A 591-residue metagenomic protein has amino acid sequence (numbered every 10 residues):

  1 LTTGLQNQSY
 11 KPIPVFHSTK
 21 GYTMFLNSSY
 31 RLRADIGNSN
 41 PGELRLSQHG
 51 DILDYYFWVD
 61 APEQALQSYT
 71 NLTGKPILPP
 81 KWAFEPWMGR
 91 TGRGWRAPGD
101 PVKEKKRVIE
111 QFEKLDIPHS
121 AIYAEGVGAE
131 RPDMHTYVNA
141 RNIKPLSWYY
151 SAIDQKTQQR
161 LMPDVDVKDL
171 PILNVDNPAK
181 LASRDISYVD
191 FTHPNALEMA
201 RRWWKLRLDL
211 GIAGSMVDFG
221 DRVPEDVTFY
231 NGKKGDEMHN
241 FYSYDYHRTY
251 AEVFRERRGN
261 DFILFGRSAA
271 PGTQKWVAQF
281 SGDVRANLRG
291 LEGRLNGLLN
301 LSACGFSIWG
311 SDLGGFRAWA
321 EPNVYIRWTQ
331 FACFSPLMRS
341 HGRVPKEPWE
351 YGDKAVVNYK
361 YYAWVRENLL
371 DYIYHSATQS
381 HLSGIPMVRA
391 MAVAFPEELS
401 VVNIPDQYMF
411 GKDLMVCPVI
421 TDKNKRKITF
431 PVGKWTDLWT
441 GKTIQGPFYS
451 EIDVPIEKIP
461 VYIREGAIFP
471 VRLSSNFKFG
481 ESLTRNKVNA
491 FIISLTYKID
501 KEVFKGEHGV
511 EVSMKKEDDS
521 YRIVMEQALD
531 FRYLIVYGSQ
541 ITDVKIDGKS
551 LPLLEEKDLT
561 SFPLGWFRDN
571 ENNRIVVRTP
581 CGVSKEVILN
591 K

Functional and structural regions predicted by a protein language model:
L1, Y55, I523-Q527, K585-K591: Short, hydrophobic/aromatic-enriched beta-strand segments in well-ordered soluble domains
L1-E457: Catalytic-domain carbohydrate-binding cleft regions of carbohydrate-active enzymes
S9, S400-V402, D422, G446 (+6 more regions): Residues that act as N-cap/strand-start positions at coil-to-secondary-structure junctions
R45-L46, Q407, V510-K516, P552 (+1 more regions): Short, exposed beta-strand/loop patches in secreted or surface proteins that constitute
K425, I444-G446, K549-L559: Short acidic, Gly/Pro-enriched loop/turn segments at secondary-structure junctions
T429-T440, V536-P552: Solvent-exposed beta-hairpin/edge-strand motifs
P447-F491, D558-K591: C-terminal beta-strand-rich structural cap/linker in extracellular carbohydrate-active enzymes
I463-D543, D547-K549, T579: Accessory, solvent-exposed terminal regions and/or long lumenal/extracellular loops of proteins
